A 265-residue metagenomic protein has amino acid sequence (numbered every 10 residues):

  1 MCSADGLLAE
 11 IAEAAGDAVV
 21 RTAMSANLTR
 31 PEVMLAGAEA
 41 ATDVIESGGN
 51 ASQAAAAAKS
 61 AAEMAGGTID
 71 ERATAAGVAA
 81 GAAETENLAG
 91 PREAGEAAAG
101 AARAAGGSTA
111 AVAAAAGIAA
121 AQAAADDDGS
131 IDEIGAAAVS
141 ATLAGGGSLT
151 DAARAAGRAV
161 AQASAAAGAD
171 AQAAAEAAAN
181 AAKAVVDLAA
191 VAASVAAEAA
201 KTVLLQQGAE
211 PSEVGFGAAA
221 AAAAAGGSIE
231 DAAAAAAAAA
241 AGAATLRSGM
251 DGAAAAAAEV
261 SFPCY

Functional and structural regions predicted by a protein language model:
M1-Y265: Extended amphipathic alpha-helical heptad-repeat regions
